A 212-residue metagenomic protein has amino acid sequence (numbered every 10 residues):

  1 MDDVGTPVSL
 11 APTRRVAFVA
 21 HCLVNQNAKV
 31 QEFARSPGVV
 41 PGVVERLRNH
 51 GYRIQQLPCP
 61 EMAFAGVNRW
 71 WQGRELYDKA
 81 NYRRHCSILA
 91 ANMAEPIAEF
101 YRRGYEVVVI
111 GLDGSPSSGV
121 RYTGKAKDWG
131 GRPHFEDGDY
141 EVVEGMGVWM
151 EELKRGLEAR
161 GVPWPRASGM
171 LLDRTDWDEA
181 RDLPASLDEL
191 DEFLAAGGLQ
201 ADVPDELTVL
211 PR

Functional and structural regions predicted by a protein language model:
M1-F33: Active-site and ligand/interface coordination hotspots across diverse enzymes and nucleic-acid-associated assemblies
D2-P12, V39-R53, A91-V107: Short amphipathic alpha-helices and their capping/turn segments at secondary-structure boundaries
D3, V67-R74, K79-E95, Y101 (+1 more regions): Divalent-metal-activated hydrolytic enzyme cores
R15, Y105-V109, W164-A167: Residue-level recognition of the N-termini of beta-strands and the immediately preceding loop/turn
K29-Q31, V67, S118-K125: A short acidic (Asp/Glu
F33-Y77: Short, surface-exposed acidic-centric catalytic microdomains
L112-P116: Short, well-ordered beta-to-alpha junction loops that form the rim of enzyme active sites and present histidine/acidic
G124-H134: A glycine- and small-aliphatic-rich helix-loop capping segment at beta-alpha/alpha-beta transitions that lines
